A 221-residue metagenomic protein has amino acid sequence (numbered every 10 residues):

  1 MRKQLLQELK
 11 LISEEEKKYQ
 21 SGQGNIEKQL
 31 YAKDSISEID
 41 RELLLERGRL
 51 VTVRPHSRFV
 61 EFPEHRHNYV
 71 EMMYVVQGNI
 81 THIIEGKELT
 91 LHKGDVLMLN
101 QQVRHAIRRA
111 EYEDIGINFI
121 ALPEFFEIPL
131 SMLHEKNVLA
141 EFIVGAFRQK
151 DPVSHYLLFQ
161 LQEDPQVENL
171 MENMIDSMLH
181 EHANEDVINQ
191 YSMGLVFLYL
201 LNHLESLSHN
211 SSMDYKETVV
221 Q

Functional and structural regions predicted by a protein language model:
M1-N79, E141: Generic protein-terminus/edge-of-domain signal
R2-G24, D40-E42, A110-D176: A hydrophobic/aromatic-rich effector-binding and dimerization subdomain of bacterial HTH-type transcriptional regulators
E46-F147, H180-N184: N-terminal regulatory/effector-sensing and dimerization cores that precede helix-turn-helix DNA-binding domains
E71, Q166-N173, S192, Y199: Amphipathic, well-ordered alpha-helical segments in soluble domains
I80, E172-L179, E205: A broad detector of the eukaryotic-type serine/threonine protein kinase catalytic domain
Y156-L161, L179-Y191, L198-Q221: Short, Lys/Arg-enriched, Trp-marked, Pro/Gly-tolerant hinge/linker segments that flank
